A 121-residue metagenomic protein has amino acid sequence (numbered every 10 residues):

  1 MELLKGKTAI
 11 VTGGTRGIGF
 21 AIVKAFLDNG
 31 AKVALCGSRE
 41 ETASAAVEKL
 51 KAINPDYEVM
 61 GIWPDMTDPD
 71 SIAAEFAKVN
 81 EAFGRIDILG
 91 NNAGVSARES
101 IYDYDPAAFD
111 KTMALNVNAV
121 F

Functional and structural regions predicted by a protein language model:
M1-I10: Flexible N-terminal pre-Rossmann segment of NAD(P)-dependent oxidoreductases
T8, T15-G17, R39: Conserved glycine-rich cofactor-binding loop
F26: Aromatic pocket-lining residues of Rossmann-like dinucleotide-binding sites
N29-A45: Conserved glycine-rich Rossmann-like NAD(P)H-binding loop of the short-chain dehydrogenase/reductase
E40, W63-A74, P106: The beta1-alpha1 cofactor-binding region of Rossmann-like NAD(H)/NADP(H)-dependent oxidoreductases
N92-A97: Conserved NAD(P)H cofactor-binding loop of Rossmann-fold oxidoreductase domains
S100-I101, D105-D110: Substrate-binding pocket helix/loop in short-chain dehydrogenase/reductase
